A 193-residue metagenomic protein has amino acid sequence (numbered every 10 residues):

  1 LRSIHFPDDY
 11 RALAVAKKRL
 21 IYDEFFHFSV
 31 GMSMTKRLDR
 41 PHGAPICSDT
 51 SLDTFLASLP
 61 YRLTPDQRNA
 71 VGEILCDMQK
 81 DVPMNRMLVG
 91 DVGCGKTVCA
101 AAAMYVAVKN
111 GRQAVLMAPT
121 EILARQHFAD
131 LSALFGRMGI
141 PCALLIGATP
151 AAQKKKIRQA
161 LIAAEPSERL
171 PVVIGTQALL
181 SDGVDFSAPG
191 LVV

Functional and structural regions predicted by a protein language model:
L1-S58: Upstream accessory/linker segments immediately N-terminal to the RecA-like ATPase cores of bacterial MutS and a subset
P45-V89: Conserved pre-motif I regulatory segment
N85, C99-F128, G136-P141: Conserved SF1/SF2 helicase motif Ia
L88, V115, I174, D185 (+1 more regions): Walker B beta-strand of ABC/ABC-like P-loop ATPase nucleotide-binding domains, specifically the conserved hydrophobic
G95: Conserved glycine(s) of the Walker
L123-A164: Conserved helix-turn-beta segment of the N-terminal RecA-like "Helicase ATP-binding" lobe in SF1/SF2 helicases
A148-V173, S181-P189: Conserved motor-coupling elements within RecA-like helicase/translocase cores
